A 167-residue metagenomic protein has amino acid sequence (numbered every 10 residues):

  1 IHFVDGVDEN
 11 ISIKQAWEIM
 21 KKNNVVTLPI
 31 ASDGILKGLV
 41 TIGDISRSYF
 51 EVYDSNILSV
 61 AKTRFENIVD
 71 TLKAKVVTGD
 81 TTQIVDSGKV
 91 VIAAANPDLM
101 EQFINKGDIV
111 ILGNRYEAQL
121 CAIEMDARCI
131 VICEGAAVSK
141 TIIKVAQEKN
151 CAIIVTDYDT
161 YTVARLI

Functional and structural regions predicted by a protein language model:
I1, N10-A16, V52, V60-N67 (+2 more regions): Short, structural beta-strand-to-alpha-helix junction motif
I1-I19, I30-A31, L36-K37, A74-V76 (+4 more regions): Bateman/CBS regulatory modules and CBS-like beta-alpha motifs in cytosolic regions of diverse proteins
V7, W17, K21-N24, Y49-D54 (+2 more regions): Beta-strand/loop-dominated core regions that host nucleotide or nucleotide-derived cofactor-binding catalytic loops
V25, P29, I35-V52: Short beta->alpha transition motifs characteristic of CBS
Y53-G88: Long, charged amphipathic helices and adjacent flexible linkers at domain junctions
V91-I167: Feature captures the catalytic cores and cofactor-binding loops of soluble hydro-lyases/lyases that act on carboxylate
